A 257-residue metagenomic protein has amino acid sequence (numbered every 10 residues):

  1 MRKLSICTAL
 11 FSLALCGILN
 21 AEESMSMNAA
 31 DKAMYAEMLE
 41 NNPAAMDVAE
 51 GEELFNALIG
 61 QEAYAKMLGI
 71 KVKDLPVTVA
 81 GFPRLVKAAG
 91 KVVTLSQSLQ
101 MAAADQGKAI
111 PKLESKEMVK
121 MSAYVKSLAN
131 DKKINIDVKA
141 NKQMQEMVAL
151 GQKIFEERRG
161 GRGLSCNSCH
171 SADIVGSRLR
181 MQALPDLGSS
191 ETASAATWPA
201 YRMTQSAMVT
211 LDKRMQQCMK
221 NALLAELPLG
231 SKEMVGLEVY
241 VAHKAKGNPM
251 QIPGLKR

Functional and structural regions predicted by a protein language model:
M1-L4: Positively charged n-region of N-terminal signal peptides that target proteins for export
C7-C16: Bacterial N-terminal signal peptides
G17-A21: Sec/Tat signal peptide C-region and signal peptidase I cleavage site
E22-M46, N56-K120, N130-D131, D137 (+2 more regions): Electron-transfer interface patches adjacent to heme c in soluble/periplasmic c-type cytochromes and di-/multiheme
V48-N56, V148-E157: Short, intrinsically disordered, charge-biased short linear motifs at domain edges
K133-L150: Solvent-exposed, charged amphipathic helical/linker segments at domain boundaries
